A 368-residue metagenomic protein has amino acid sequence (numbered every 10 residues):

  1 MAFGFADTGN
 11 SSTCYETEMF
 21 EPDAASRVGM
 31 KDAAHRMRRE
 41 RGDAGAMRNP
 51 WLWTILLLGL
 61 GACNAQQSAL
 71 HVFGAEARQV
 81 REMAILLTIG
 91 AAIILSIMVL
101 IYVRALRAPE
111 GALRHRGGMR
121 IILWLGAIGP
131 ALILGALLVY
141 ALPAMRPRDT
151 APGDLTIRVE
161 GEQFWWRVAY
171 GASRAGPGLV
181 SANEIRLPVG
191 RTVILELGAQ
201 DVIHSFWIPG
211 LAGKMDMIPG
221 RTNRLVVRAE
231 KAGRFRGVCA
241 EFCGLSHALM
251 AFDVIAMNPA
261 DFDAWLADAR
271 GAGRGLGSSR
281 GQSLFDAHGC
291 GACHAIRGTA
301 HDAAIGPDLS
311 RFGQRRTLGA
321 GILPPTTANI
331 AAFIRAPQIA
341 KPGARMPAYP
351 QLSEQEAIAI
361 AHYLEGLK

Functional and structural regions predicted by a protein language model:
D7-N10, H35: Intrinsic-disorder-associated, low-complexity terminal segments enriched in Asp/Asn/His/Tyr and depleted of Lys/Arg
P22-G29, A33-A34: N-terminal amphipathic/hydrophobic targeting modules at extreme N-termini, encompassing cleavable Sec/SRP-type signal
R27, R36-R41, R48: Basic polycationic patches enriched in arginine
G45-A65: N-terminal secretory/membrane targeting signals
N64-M83, L106-A304, G319-P342, A348-H362: Non-transmembrane, membrane-proximal soluble domains of secreted or membrane proteins
E76-S96: Membrane-entry segments of alpha-helical transmembrane domains in multi-pass membrane proteins
L95-A108: Alpha-helical transmembrane segments
